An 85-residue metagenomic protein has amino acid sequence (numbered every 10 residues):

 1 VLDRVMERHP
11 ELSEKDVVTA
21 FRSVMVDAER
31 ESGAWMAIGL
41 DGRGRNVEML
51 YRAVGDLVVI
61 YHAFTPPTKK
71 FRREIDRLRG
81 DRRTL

Functional and structural regions predicted by a protein language model:
V1-L85: Ribonuclease/tRNase effector modules and their secretory precursors
